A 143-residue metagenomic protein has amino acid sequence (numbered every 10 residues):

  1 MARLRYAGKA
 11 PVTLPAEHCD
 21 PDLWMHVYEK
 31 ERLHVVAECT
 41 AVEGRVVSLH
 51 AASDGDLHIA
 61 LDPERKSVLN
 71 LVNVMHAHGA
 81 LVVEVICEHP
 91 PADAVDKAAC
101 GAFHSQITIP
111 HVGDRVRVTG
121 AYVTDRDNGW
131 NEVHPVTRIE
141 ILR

Functional and structural regions predicted by a protein language model:
M1-R143: OB-fold and OB-like single-stranded nucleic-acid-recognition modules and their adjacent interaction interfaces
